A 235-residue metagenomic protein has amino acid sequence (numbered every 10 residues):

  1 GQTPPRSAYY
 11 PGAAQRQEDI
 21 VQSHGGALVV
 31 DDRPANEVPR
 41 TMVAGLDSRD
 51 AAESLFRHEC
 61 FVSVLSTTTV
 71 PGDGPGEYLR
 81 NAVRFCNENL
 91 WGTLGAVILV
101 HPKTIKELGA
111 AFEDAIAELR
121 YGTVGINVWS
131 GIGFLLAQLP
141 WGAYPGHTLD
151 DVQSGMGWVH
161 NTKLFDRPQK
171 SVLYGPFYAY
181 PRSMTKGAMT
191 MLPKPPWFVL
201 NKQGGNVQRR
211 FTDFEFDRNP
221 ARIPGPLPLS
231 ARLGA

Functional and structural regions predicted by a protein language model:
G1, D19-G26, A117, Y121 (+2 more regions): Generic surface-pattern signal
G1-L94, K106-E107: NAD(P)-dependent aldehyde/semialdehyde dehydrogenase
P4-Y10, A14-Q15, G26-D31, Y174-A179 (+4 more regions): Hydrophobic transmembrane signal anchors and adjacent membrane-proximal interface regions, especially in viral
R16-Q17, A52, F112-A115, V207 (+1 more regions): Generic structural signal of hydrophobic/aromatic residues within well-ordered alpha-helices of folded domains
A35, Y78-K202, N206, R232-G234: C-terminal core of ALDH-fold dehydrogenases
V207-A235: C-terminal non-catalytic accessory extensions
